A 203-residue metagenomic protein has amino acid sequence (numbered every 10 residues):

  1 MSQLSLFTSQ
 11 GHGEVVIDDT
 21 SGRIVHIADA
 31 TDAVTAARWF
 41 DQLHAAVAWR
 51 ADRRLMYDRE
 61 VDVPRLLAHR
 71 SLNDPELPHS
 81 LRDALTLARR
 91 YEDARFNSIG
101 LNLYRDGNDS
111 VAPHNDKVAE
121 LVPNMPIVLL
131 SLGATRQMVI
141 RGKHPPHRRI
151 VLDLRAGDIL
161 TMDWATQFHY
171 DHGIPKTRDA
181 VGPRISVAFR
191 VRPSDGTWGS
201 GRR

Functional and structural regions predicted by a protein language model:
M1-R203: Non-heme Fe(II) oxygenase metal-center motifs and adjacent flexible, charged/small-residue loops
